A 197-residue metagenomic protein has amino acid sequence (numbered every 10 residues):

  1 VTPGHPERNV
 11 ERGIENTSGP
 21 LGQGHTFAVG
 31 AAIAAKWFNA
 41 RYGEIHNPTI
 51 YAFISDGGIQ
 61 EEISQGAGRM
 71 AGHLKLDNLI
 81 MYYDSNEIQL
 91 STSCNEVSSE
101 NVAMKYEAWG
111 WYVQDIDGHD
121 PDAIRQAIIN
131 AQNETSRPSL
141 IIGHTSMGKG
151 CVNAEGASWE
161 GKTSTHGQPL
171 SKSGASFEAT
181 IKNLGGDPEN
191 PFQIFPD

Functional and structural regions predicted by a protein language model:
V1-H73: Cofactor-binding active-site loop characterized by glycine-rich and histidine/acidic residues
P6-I14, H46-I50, I80-L90, V102-W111: Gly-rich Lys/Arg/Thr-decorated short loops/hinges at beta-loop-alpha junctions or inter-strand turns that position
R12, A31, F38, E44 (+4 more regions): General N-terminal targeting signals
Q23, A31, S55-G57, D84-S85 (+2 more regions): Fold-independent oxyanion-binding glycine-rich loops and adjacent beta-strand/coil segments at enzyme active sites
T26, T49-A52, N78-M81, Q114 (+1 more regions): Structural motif
W37-H46, A71-L79, M104-W109, A131-R137 (+1 more regions): Secondary-structure transition/capping motifs at alpha-helix termini and the adjoining loop/turn into the next element
E61-D84, I124, L140-I142: A short alpha/beta connector and helix-capping loop motif
S85-D197: Long, well-ordered, tryptophan-enriched scaffold segments
